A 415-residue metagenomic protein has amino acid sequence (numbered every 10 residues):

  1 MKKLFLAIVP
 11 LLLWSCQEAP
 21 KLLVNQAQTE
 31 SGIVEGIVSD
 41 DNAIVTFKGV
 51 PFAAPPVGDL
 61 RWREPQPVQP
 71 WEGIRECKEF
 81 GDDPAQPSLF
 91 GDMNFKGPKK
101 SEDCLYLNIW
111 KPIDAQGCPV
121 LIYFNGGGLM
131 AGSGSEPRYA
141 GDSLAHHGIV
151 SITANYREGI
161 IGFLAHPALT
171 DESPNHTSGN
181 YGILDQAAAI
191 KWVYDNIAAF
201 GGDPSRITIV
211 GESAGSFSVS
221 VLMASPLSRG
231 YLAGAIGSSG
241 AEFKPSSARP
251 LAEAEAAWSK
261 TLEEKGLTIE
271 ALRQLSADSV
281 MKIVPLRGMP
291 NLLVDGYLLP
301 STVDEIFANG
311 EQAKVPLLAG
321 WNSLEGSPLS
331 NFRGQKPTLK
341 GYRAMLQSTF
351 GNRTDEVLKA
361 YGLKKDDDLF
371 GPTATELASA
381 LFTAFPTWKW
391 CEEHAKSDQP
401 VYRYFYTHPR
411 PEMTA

Functional and structural regions predicted by a protein language model:
L13-S15: C-terminal motif of bacterial Sec signal peptides marking the signal peptidase cleavage site
Q17-N180: Non-catalytic accessory segments of hydrolases
A85, F385-W388, E392-A415: Mobile gating loops/cap/lid regions near enzyme active sites that modulate substrate access
M93, D195, R229, G234 (+3 more regions): Substrate-access "cap/lid" subdomains that shape and gate the entrance to catalytic or ligand-binding pockets
C104, N175-A198, E253-A256: Alpha/beta-hydrolase active-site loop
G126, Y181-D185, S213-S216: Active-site loop->helix "elbow" adjoining a glycine-rich segment at hydrolase catalytic centers
F200-E212: Alpha/beta-hydrolase fold nucleophile elbow
S216-S228: Short glycine-enriched nucleophile-adjacent loop and the immediately C-terminal alpha-helix near the catalytic center
